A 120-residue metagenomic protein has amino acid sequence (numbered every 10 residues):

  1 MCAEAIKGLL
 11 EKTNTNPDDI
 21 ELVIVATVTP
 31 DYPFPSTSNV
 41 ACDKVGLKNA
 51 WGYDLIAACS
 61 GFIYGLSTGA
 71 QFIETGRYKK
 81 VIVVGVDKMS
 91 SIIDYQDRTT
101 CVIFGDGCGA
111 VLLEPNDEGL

Functional and structural regions predicted by a protein language model:
M1-E21: Conserved active-site "lid/cap" helical segment
M1-E4, Y53-S60, T100-V102: Active-site pocket-shaping loop/turn-to-helix segments
L9, I20-V23, A41, G65 (+1 more regions): Buried hydrophobic positions in well-ordered alpha/beta secondary-structure cores of metabolic enzymes
E21-L22, K79-I82, G109-V111, L120: Structural motif
A26, I56, V81-D87, L113-E114: Short beta-strand segments
V28-K80: Conserved catalytic cysteine-centered active-site region of acyl-thioester-dependent Claisen-condensing enzymes
P30-V40, V83-C101: Active-site-adjacent elements of ketosynthase-type condensing enzymes
D97-L120: Condensing-enzyme catalytic core mediating Claisen C-C bond formation in acyl metabolism
